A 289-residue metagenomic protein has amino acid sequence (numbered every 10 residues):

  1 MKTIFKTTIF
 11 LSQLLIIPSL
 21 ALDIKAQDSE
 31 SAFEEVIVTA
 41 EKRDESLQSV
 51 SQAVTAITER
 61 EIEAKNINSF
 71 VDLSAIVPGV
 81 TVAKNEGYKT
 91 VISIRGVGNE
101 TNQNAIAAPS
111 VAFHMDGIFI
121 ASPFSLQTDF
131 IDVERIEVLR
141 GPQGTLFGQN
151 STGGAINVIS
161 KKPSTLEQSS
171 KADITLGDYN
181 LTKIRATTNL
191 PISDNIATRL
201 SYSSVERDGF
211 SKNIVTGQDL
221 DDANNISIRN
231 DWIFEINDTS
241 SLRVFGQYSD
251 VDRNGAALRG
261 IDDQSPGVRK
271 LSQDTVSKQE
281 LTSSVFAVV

Functional and structural regions predicted by a protein language model:
M1-K65, V71-V77, N189, D238 (+1 more regions): N-terminal Sec signal peptide and the immediately downstream disordered periplasmic leader that contains the TonB box
E35-T39, A53-T58, T81-A83, V91-R95 (+4 more regions): Soluble periplasmic/extracytoplasmic beta-strand elements of cell-envelope proteins
R43, Y88, Y179, V205-G209 (+1 more regions): Structural signature of outer-membrane beta-barrel domains
V54, I62, L73-S74, I136-G141 (+2 more regions): Non-catalytic regulatory/gating segments with a bias toward low-complexity or hydrophobic composition
V71, A75-I118: Extracytoplasmic beta-strand/coil segments of soluble accessory domains associated with Gram-negative outer-membrane
N102-N104, S110-P142: Short acidic/polar hinge/loop motifs at secondary-structure boundaries that mediate gating or recognition
P109-S110, S122, I131-E134, T145-N213 (+3 more regions): Outer-membrane beta-barrel translocator/receptor signature
G217, D222-V289: Outer-membrane beta-barrel domain signature, strongest for Gram-negative TonB-dependent receptors and also present
